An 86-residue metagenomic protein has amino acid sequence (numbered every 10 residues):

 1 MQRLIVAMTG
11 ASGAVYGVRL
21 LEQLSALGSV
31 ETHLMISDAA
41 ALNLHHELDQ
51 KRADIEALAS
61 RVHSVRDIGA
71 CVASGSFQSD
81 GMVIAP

Functional and structural regions predicted by a protein language model:
M1-P86: A cross-family phosphate/adenosyl-ligand binding-site feature
